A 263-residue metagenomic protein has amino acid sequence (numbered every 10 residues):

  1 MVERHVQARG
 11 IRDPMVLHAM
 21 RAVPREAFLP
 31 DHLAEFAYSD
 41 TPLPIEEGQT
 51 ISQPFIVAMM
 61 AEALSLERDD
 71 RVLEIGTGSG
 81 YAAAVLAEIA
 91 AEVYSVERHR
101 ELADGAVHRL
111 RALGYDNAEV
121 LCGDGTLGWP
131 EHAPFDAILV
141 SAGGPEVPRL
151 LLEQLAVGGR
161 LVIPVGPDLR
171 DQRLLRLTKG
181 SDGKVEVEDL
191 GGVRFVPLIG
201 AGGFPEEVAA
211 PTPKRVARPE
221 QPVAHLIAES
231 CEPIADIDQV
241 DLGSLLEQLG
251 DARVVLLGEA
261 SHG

Functional and structural regions predicted by a protein language model:
M1-F36: N-terminal auxiliary segments of SAM/dcSAM-dependent transferases
E3, Q7, H32-L33, A37-P42 (+1 more regions): Conserved alpha-helix/loop element of class I SAM-dependent methyltransferases that forms part of the SAM/SAH-binding
L17, V57, D171-L174: A general structural signal for well-ordered alpha-helical segments in protein cores
S65-D182: Conserved nucleotide-cofactor-binding alpha/beta core module
G166-P213: Active-site capping/gating segments
P211-V255: N- or domain-start disorder-to-order transition segments that initiate the globular core
